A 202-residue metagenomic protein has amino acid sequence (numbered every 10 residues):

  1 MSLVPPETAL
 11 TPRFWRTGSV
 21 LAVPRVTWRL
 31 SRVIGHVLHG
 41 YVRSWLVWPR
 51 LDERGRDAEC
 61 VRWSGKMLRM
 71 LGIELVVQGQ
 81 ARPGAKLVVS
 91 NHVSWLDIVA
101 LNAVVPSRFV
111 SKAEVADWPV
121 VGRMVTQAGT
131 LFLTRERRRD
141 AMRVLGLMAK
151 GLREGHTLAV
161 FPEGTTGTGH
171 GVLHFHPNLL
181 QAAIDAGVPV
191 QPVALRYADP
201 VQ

Functional and structural regions predicted by a protein language model:
M1-W15, R69-Q78, I98, A116 (+2 more regions): Soluble, non-transmembrane catalytic domains of enzymes that act on hydrophobic metabolites at membranes
T8-V76, R123-A128: A transmembrane-helix-recognition feature enriched in membrane-embedded lipid enzymes and envelope glyco-/phospholipid
T27, C60-A113, T168: Conserved H-X4-D acyltransferase segment
R50-E53, V115, T165-G167: Short histidine/acidic/glycine/proline-rich micro-motifs that form metal- and phosphate-coordinating active-site loops
A85-S90, T130, H156-P162: Generic beta-sheet signal
W95-L147, L152, H156: Membrane-embedded segments
V120-R123, R137, G169-Q202: A cross-family acyltransferase "interaction/gating" segment
G151-L179: Catalytic-site beta-strand/loop segments enriched in glycine and acidic/polar residues
